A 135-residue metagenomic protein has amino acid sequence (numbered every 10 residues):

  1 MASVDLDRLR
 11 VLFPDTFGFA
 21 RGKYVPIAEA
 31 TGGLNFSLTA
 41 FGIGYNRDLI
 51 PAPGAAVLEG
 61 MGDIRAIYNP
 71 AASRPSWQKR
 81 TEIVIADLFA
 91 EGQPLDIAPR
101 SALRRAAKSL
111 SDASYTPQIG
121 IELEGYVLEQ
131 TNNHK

Functional and structural regions predicted by a protein language model:
M1-K135: ATP/Mg2+-dependent ligation/transfer catalytic cores
